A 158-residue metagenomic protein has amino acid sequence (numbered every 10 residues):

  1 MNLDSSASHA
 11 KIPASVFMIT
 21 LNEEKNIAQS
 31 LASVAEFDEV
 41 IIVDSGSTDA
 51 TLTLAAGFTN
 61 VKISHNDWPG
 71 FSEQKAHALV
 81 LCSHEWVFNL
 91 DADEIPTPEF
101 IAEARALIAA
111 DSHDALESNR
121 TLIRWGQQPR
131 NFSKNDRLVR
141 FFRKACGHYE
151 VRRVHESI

Functional and structural regions predicted by a protein language model:
L3-S6, E73-L79, E85-W86, T97-I158: Catalytic-site signature of metal-activated, phosphate-bearing donor transferases, centered on the GT-A/GT-A-like
P13-S15, E39: Cell-envelope/extracellular polymer assembly enzymes that use nucleotide-activated donors
A14, V61, H113: Short, conserved active-site loop motifs that form the nucleotide-linked donor/cofactor pocket
F17-E36: Short, well-formed alpha-helical segments that are part of the catalytic scaffolds of diverse glycosyltransferases
K25-Q29, D49-G57, E99: Acidic helix N-cap motif at the loop->helix transition within catalytic regions of sugar-transfer enzymes
S33, D44-L54, W68, D91: A conserved acidic beta->alpha catalytic loop
S45, N66, H84, D91-E94 (+2 more regions): Short acidic donor-binding/metal-coordinating loop in glycosyltransferase active sites
L52-L81: Conserved donor nucleotide-binding strand/loop of the catalytic core
